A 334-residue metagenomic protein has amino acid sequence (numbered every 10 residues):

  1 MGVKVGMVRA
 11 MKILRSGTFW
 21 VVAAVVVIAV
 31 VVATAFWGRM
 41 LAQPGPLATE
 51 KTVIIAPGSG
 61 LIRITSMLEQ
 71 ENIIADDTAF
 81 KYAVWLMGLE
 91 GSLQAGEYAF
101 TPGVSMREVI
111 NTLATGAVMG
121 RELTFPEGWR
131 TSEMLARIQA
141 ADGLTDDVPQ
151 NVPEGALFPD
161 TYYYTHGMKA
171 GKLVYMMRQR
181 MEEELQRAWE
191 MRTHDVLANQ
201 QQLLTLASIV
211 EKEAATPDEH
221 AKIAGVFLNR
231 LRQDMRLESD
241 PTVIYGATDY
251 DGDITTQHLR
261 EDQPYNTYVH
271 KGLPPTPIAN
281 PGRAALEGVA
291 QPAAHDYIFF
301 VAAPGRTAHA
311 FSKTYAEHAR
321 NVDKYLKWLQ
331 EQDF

Functional and structural regions predicted by a protein language model:
M1-K4: Intrinsic low-complexity, polar/charged intrinsically disordered segments
G6-E50: N-terminal type II signal-anchor transmembrane helix that functions as the membrane-insertion/stop-transfer segment
K12, T52-A56, G252-T256: N-terminal short leaders/motifs
F19-V25, S66-E69, G91-Q94, W129-E133 (+3 more regions): A generic short-segment signal for beta-strand/edge and adjacent turn/coil regions
A24-V25, A56, T101, I278 (+1 more regions): Pocket-edge positions in alpha/beta enzyme catalytic cores
V30-V31, I64, I209: Hydrophobic core
F36-E190: Signal peptide-directed extracytoplasmic domains
G60, L135-Q150, G155-F334: Bacterial extracytoplasmic/cell-wall-associated proteins, especially those involved in peptidoglycan
